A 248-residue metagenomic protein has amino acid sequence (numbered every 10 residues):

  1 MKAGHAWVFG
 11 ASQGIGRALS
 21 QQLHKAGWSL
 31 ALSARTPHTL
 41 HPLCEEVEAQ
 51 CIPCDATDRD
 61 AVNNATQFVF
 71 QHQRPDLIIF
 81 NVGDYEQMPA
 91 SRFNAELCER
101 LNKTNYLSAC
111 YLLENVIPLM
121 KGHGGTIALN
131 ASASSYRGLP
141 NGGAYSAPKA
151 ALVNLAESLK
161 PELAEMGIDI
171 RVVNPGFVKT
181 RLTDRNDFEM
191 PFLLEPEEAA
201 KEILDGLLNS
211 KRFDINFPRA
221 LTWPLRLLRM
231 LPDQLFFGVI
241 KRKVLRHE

Functional and structural regions predicted by a protein language model:
S12-Q13: Conserved glycine-rich cofactor-binding loop
A26-P42: Conserved glycine-rich Rossmann-like NAD(P)H-binding loop of the short-chain dehydrogenase/reductase
E45-D60: Rossmann-fold cofactor-recognition segment
P89-S91, L97-N102: Substrate-binding pocket helix/loop in short-chain dehydrogenase/reductase
L113, P148: Active-site helix of classical SDR
S132: Residue(s) in the substrate-gating loop at a strand-loop-helix junction that position the organic substrate next
V172, F188-L225: C-terminal helical subdomain
